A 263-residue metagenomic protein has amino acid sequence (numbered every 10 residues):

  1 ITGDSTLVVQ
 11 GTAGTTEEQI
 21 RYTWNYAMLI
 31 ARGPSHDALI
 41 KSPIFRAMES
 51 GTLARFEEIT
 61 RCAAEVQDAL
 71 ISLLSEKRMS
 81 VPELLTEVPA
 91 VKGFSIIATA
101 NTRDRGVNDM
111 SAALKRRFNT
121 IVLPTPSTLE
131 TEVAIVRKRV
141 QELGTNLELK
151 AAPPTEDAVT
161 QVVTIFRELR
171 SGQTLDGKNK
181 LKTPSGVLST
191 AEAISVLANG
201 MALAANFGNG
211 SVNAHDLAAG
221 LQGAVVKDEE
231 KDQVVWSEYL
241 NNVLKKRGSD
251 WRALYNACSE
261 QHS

Functional and structural regions predicted by a protein language model:
I1-L149, P153: AAA+ P-loop NTPase catalytic core and its hallmark functional loops
N25, S42, V91, S189 (+2 more regions): Alpha-helix initiation/capping motif
Y26, S50, E142, N146 (+6 more regions): A structural signal for alpha-helix termini and helix-coil/disorder junctions
S42, S111, N146, A151-V159 (+4 more regions): Short, structured coil/loop segments at alpha-helix boundaries
P43, T131, I135, D157 (+5 more regions): Exposed alpha-helical structural elements
L73, I165, A219-G220: Short acidic/histidine-centered micro-motifs embedded in hydrophobic/aromatic stretches that mark compact functional
V133, V140-D216: Conserved AAA+ ATPase small/helical "lid" subdomain
A205-S263: C-terminal engagement/docking regions of AAA+ P-loop ATPases
